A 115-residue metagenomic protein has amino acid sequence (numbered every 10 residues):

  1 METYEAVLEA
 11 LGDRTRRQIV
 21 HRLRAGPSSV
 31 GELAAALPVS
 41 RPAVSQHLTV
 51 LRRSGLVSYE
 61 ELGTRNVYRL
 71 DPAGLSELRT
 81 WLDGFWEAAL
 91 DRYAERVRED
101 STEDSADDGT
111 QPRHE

Functional and structural regions predicted by a protein language model:
M1-T3, R22-E32, A36, R41 (+3 more regions): C-terminal regulatory/oligomerization modules of transcriptional regulators
A6: Interfacial catalytic loop of ABC nucleotide-binding domains
A10-T15: Short helix-coil-helix linker/hinge
R17-I19: Pre-recognition alpha-helix immediately N-terminal to the DNA-recognition helix within helix-turn-helix or winged-helix
H47: Conserved, mostly hydrophobic/aromatic
E61-V67: Short, Lys/Arg-rich nucleic-acid/phosphate-binding segment
